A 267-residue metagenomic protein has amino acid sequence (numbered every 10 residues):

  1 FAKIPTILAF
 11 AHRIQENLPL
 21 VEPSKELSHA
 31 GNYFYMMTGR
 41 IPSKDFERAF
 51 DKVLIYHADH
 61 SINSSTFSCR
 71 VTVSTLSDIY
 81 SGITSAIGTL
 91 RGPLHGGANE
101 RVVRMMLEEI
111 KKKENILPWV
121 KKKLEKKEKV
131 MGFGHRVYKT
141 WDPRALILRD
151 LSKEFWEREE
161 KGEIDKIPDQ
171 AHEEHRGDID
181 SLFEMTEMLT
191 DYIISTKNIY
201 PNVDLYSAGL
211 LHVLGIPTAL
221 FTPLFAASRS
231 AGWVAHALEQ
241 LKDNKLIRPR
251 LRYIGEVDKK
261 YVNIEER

Functional and structural regions predicted by a protein language model:
F1-R267: Non-transmembrane, aqueous-exposed alpha-helical and coiled segments at domain scale
